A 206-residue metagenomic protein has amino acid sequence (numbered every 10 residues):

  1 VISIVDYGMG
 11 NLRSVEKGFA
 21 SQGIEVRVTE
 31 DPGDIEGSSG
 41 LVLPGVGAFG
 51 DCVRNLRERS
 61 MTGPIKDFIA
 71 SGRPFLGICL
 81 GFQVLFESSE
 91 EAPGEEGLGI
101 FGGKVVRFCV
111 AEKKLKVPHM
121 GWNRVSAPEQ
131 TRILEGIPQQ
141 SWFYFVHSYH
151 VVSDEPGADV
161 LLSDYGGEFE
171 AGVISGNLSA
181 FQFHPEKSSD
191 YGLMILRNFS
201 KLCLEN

Functional and structural regions predicted by a protein language model:
I2-I24, P185-E186: N-terminal beta1-alpha1 ligand-phosphate binding loop
S38: An anion/phosphate-binding loop that grips the pyrophosphate of nucleotide cofactors and donors
G47-M120: Cysteine-nucleophile active-site neighborhood
P74-L76, W142, N177: Proline-centered loop/turn at the N-terminus of a beta-strand
S88-Y165: Pocket-forming structural segment of enzyme catalytic cores
G167-I174: Short, surface-exposed beta-strand/loop micro-motifs that present aromatic residues
F181-N206: Acyltransferase
